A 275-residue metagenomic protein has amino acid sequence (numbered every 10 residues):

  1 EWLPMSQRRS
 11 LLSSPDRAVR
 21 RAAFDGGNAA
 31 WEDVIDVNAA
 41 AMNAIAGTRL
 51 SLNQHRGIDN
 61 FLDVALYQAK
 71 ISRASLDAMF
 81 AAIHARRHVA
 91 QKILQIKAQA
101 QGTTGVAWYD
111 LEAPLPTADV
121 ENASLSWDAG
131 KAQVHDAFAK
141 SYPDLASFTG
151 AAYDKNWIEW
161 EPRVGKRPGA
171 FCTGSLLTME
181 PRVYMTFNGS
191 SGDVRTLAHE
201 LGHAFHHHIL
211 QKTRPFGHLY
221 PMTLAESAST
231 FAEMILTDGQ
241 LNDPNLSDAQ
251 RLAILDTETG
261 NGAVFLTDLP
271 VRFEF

Functional and structural regions predicted by a protein language model:
E1-F275: Cation-handling catalytic/transport regions enriched in His/Asp/Glu
